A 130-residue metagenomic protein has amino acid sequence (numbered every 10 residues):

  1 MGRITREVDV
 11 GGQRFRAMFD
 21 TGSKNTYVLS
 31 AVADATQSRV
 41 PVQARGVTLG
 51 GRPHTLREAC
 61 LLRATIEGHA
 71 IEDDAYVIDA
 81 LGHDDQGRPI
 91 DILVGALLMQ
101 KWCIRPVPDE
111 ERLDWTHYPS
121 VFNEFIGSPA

Functional and structural regions predicted by a protein language model:
M1-A130: Pepsin/retropepsin-fold aspartyl endopeptidases
